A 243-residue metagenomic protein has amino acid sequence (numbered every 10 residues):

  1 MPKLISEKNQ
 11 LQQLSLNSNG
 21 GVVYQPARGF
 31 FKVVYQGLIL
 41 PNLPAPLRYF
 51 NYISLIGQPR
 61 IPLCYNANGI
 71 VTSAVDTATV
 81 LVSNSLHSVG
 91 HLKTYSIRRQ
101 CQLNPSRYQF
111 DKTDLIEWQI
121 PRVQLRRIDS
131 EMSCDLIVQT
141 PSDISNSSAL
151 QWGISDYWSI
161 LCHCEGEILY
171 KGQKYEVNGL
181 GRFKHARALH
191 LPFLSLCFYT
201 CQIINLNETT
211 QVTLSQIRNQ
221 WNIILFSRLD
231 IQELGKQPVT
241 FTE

Functional and structural regions predicted by a protein language model:
M1-E243: Structured soluble/peripheral alpha/beta segments that form catalytic or ligand/cofactor-binding pockets
